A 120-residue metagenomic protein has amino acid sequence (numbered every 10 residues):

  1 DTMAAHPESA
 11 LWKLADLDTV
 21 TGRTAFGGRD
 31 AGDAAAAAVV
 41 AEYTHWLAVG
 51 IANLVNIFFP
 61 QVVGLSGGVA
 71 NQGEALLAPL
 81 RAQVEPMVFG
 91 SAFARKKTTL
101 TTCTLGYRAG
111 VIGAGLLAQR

Functional and structural regions predicted by a protein language model:
D1-R120: ATP-binding/phosphotransfer module of carbohydrate and carboxylate kinases, centering on a glycine-rich
